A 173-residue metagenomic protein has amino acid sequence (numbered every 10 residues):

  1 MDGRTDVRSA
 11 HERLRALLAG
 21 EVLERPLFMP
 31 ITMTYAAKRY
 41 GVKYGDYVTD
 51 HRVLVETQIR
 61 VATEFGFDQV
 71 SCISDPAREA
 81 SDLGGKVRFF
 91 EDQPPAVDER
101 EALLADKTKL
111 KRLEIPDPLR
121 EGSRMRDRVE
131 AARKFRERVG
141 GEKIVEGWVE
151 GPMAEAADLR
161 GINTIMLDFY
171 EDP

Functional and structural regions predicted by a protein language model:
M1-P173: Catalytic cores of TIM-barrel enzymes
